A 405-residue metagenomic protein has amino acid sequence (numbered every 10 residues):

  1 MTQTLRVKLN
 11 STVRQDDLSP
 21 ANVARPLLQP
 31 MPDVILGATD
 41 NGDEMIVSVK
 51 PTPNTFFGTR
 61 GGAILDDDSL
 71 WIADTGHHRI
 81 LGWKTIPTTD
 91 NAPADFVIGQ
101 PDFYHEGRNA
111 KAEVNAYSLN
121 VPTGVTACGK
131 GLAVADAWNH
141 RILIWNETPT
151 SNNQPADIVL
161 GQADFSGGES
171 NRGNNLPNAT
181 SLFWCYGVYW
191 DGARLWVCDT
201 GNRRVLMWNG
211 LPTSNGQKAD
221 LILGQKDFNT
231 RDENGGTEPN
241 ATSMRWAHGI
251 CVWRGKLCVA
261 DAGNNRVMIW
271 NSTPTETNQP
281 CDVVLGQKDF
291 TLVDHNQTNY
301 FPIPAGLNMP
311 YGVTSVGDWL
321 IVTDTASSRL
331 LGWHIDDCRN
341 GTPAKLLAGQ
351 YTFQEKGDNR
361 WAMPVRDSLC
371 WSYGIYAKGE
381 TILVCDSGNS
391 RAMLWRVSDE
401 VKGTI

Functional and structural regions predicted by a protein language model:
M1-D40, S398-I405: Sequence/structural signature of beta-propeller modules and their immediately flanking N-terminal secretory/stalk
V23-T52, A92-N115, P155-A179, Q217-N240 (+2 more regions): Surface-exposed loop and turn segments in beta-propeller and other repeat-based domains that flank or scaffold
I46-L65, K111-C128, R172-D191, G236-W253 (+2 more regions): Signature of short aromatic-glycine-proline-rich micro-motifs recurring in repeat-based ectodomains
G58, P93, S118-V121, W138 (+11 more regions): Beta-rich catalytic cores
S69-I72, G131-V134, R194-V197, K256-V259 (+2 more regions): Conserved beta-propeller blade signature
T75, T85, A137-W138, E147 (+8 more regions): Short loop/turn segments immediately following the C-termini of beta-strands
W83-N91, W145-Q154, W208-Q217, W270-Q279 (+2 more regions): Short loop/turn segments immediately following beta-strands, especially the blade-tip and inter-blade linker loops
S328, W371-I405: Blade-level signature of beta-propeller repeat domains, shared across WD40, Kelch, NHL, RCC1 and BNR/Asp-box propellers
